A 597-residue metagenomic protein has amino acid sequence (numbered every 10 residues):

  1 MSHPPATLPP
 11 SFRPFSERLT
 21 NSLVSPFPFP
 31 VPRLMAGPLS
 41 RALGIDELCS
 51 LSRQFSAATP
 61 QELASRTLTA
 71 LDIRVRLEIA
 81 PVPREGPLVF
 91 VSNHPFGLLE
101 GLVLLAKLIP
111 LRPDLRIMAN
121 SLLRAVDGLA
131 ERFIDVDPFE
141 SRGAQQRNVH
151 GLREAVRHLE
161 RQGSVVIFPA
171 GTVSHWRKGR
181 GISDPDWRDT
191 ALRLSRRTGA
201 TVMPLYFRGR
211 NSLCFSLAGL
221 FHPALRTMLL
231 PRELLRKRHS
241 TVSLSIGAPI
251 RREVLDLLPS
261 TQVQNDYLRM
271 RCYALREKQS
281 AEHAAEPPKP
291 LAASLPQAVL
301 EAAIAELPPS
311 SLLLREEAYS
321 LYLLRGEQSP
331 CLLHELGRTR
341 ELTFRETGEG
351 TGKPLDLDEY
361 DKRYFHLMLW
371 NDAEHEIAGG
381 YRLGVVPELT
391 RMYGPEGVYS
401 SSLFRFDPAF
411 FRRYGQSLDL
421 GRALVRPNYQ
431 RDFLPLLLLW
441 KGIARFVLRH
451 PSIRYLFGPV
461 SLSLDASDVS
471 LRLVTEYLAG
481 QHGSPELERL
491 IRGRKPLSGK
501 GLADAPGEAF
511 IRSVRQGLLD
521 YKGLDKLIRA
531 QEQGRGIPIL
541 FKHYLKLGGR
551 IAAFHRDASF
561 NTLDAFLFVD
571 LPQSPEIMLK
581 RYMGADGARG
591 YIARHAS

Functional and structural regions predicted by a protein language model:
S2-H94, G101-V103, P110-R112, A130-E131 (+1 more regions): Membrane-anchoring hydrophobic helices of lipid-metabolizing enzymes
F15-S16, V149-A293, P506-R515: Non-catalytic C-terminal accessory region of glycerolipid acyltransferases and related lyso-lipid remodeling enzymes
E47, G128, D135-V156, E160-W176 (+4 more regions): Glycine- and acidic-residue-rich phosphate-binding/metal-coordinating active-site segment common to enzymes that handle
V89-V91, G97-L104, Q146-L152, R226-L229 (+3 more regions): Short acidic (Asp/Glu) patches
R112-A119, Y364, W370-E396: Carboxylate/His-rich catalytic cores and anion/metal-binding grooves
K289-E327: Conserved N-terminal entry element of GNAT/NAT acetyltransferase domains
L313-H366, W370, E376-G379: Short amphipathic alpha-helix that is part of the acyltransferase structural core
E341, T351-P354, P387-G549, H555-D564: Acyl-donor binding region in acyl/amide transferases
